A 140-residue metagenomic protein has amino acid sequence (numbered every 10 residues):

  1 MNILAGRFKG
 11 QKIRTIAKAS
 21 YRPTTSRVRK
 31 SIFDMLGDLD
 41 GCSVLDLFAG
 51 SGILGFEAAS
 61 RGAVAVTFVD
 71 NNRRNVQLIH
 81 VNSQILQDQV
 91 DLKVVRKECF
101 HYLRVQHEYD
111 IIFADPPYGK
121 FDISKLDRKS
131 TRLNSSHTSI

Functional and structural regions predicted by a protein language model:
M1-S135: Class I S-adenosyl-L-methionine-dependent methyltransferase catalytic core
